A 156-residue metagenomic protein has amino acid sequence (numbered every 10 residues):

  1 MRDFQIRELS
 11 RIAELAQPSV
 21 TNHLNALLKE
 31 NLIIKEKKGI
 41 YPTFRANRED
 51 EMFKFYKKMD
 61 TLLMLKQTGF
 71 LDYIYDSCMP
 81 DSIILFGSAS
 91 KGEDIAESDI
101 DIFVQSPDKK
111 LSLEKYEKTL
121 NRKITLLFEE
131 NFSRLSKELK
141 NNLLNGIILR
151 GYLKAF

Functional and structural regions predicted by a protein language model:
M1-D81, S90-E97, Q105-F156: Catalytic core of pol beta-like nucleotidyltransferases
